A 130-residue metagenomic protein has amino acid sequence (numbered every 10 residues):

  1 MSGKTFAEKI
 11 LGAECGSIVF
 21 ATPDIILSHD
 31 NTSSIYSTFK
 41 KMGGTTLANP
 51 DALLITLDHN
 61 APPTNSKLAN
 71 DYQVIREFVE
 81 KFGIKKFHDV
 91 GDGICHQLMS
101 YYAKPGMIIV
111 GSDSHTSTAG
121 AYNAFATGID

Functional and structural regions predicted by a protein language model:
M1-D130: Fe-S-dependent hydro-lyases/dehydratases of central metabolism
